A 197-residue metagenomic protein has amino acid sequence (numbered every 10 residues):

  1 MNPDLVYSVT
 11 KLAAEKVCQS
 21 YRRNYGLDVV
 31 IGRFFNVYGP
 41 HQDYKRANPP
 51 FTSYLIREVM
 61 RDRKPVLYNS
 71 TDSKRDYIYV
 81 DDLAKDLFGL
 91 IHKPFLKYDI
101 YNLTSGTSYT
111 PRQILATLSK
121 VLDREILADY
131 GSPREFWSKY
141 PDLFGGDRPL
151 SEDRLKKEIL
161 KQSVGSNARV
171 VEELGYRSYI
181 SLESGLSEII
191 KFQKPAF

Functional and structural regions predicted by a protein language model:
M1-I31, N36, Q42-D43, A47-N48: Catalytic helix-loop patch of NAD(P)-dependent Rossmann-fold dehydrogenases
D4, F35-P49, N69-V80, S105-T107: Glycine-rich "substrate-gating" loop/helix at the edge of Rossmann-like oxidoreductase active sites
L12-Q19, S53-I56, K85, R112: Conserved active-site helix of classical SDR/Rossmann-fold NAD(P)-dependent CH-OH oxidoreductases
M60-F197: C-terminal substrate-binding subdomain of Rossmann-fold SDR/epimerase-dehydratase oxidoreductases
